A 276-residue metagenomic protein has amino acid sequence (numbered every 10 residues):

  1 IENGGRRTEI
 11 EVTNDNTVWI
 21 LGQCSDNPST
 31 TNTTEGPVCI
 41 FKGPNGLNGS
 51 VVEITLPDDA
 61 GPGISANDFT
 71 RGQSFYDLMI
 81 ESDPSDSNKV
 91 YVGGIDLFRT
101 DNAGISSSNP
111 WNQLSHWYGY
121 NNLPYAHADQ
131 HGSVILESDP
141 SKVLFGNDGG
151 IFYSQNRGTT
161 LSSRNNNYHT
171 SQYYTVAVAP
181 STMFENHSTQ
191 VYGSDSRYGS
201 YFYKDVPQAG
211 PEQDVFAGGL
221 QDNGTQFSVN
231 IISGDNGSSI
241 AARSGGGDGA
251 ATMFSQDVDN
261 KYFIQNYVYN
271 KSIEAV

Functional and structural regions predicted by a protein language model:
I1-V276: Beta-propeller blade termini and top-face loops
